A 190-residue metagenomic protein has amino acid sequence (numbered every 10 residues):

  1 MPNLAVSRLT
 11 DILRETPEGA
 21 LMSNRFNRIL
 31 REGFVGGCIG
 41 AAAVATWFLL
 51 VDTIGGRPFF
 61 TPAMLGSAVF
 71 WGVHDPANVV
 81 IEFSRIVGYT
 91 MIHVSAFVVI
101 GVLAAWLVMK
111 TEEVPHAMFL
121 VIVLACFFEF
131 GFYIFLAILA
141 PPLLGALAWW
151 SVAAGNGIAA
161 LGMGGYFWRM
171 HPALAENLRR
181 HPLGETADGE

Functional and structural regions predicted by a protein language model:
N24-P58: N-terminal signal-anchor transmembrane alpha helix
A41-A45, A125-A137: Aromatic-anchored segments of alpha-helical transmembrane domains
G55-V80: Membrane-interface interhelical connector segments
V79-A96: Individual transmembrane alpha-helix segments
V98-V102, N156-M170: Hydrophobic cores of alpha-helical transmembrane segments in multi-pass inner/ER membrane proteins, independent
V108-E129: Internal alpha-helical transmembrane segments of multi-pass membrane proteins
P142-G155: Non-cytosolic membrane-interface motifs at loop->transmembrane helix junctions
A175-E190: Short, highly charged, low-complexity non-transmembrane loops/tails of multi-pass membrane proteins
